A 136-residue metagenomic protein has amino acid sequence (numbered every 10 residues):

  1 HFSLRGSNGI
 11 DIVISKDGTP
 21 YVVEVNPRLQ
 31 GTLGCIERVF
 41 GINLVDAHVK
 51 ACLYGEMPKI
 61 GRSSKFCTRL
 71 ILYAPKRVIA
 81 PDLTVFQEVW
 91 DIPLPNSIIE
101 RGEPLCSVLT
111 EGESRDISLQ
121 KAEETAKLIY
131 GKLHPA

Functional and structural regions predicted by a protein language model:
H1-G9, K16, N26-R77: Active-site "cap" helix and flanking loop/linker of ATP-utilizing ligase/carboxylase catalytic domains
I12-T19, F86-W90: Short, functional N-terminal and low-complexity linear motifs
Y21-E24: Protein kinase-like catalytic core scaffold
D46-A136: Peripheral (often C-terminal) accessory segments that flank ATP-dependent C-N-forming ligase machineries
